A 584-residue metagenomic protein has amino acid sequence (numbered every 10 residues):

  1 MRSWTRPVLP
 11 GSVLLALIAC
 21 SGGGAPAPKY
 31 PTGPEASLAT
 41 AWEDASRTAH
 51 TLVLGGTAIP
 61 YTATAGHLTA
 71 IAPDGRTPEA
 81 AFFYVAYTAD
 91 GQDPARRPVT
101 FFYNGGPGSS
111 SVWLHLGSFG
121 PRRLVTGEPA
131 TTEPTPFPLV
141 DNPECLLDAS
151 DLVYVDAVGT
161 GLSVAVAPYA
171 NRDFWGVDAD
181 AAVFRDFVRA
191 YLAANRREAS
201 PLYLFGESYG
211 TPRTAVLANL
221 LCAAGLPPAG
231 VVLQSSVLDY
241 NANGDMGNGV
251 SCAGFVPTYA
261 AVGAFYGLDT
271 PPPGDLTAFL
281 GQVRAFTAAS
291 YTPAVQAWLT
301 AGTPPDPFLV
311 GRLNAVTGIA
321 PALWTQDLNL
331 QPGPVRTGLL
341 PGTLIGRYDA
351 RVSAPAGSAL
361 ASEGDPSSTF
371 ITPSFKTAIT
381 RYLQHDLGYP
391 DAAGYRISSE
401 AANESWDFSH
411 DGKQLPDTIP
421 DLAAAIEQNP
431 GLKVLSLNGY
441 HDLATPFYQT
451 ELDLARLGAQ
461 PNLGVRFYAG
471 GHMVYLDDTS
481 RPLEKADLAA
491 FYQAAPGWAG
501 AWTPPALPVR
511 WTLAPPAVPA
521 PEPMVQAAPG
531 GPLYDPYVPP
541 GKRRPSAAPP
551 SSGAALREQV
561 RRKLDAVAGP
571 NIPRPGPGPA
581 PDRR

Functional and structural regions predicted by a protein language model:
Y30-P34, T69, R76-D173: N-terminal cap/lid subdomain of alpha/beta-hydrolase-fold enzymes
P121-V125, N219-R312: A catalytic-pocket lid/entrance helix-loop region that shapes and gates access to the active site across common
L147, A157, F174-L192: Alpha/beta-hydrolase active-site loop
R197-S208: Alpha/beta-hydrolase fold nucleophile elbow
A297-A444, R456: Alpha/beta-hydrolase fold catalytic core
G458-M473: Catalytic histidine neighborhood in serine/cysteine hydrolases with alpha/beta-hydrolase-type architecture
G471-R481: Catalytic histidine-centered segment of alpha/beta-hydrolase-like enzymes
L507-R584: Long, low-complexity repeat tracts used as extracellular stalks/passenger repeats and O-glycosylation platforms
